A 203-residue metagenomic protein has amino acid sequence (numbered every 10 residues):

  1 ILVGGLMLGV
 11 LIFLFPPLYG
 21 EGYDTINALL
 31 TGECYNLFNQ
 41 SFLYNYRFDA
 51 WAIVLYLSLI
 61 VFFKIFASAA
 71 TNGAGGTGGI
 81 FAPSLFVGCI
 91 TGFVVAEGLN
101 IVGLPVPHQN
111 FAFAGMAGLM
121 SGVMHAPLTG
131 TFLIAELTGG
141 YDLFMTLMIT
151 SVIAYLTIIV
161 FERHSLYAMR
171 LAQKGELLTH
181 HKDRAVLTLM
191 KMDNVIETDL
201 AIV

Functional and structural regions predicted by a protein language model:
I1-N194, T198-V203: Alpha-helical transmembrane segments and immediately membrane-proximal extracytoplasmic
